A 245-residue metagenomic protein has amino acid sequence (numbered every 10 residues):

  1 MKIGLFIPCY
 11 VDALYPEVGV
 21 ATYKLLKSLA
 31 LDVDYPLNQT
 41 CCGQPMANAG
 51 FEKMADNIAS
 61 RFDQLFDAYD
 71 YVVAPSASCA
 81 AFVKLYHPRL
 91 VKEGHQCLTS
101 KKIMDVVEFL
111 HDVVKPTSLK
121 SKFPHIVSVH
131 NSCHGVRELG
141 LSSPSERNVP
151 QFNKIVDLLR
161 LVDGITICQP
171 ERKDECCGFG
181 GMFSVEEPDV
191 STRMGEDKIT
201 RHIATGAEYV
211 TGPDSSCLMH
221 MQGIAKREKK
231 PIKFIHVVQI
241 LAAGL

Functional and structural regions predicted by a protein language model:
M1-L245: Iron-sulfur cluster-binding electron-transfer modules in prokaryotic oxidoreductases
